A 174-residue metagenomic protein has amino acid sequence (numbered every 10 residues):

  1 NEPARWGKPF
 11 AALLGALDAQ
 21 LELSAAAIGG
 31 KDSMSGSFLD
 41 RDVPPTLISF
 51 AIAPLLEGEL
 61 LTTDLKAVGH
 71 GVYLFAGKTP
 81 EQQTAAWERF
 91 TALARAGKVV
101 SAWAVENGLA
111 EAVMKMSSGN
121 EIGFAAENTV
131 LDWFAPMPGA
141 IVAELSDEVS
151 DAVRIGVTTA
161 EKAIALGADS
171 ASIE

Functional and structural regions predicted by a protein language model:
N1, Q20-L23, I28-K31, F50-L56 (+1 more regions): Glycine-rich anion/phosphate-binding loop at the beta-strand->alpha-helix junction
P3-W6, T84: Conserved strand-to-helix beginnings and helix N-cap segments that scaffold or border functional pockets
R5-L47, L93-E174: Glycine-/charge-enriched secondary-structure boundary and capping motifs
R41-T46, L56-L74: Acidic/histidine-enriched ion/cofactor-binding microenvironments in catalytic or ligand-binding pockets
F50-E57, A76-W87, E106, E127-N128: A general structural motif
K66, L74-A102: A glycine- and small/hydrophobic-rich beta-loop-beta segment that serves as a flexible "lid/hinge" or phosphate-binding
